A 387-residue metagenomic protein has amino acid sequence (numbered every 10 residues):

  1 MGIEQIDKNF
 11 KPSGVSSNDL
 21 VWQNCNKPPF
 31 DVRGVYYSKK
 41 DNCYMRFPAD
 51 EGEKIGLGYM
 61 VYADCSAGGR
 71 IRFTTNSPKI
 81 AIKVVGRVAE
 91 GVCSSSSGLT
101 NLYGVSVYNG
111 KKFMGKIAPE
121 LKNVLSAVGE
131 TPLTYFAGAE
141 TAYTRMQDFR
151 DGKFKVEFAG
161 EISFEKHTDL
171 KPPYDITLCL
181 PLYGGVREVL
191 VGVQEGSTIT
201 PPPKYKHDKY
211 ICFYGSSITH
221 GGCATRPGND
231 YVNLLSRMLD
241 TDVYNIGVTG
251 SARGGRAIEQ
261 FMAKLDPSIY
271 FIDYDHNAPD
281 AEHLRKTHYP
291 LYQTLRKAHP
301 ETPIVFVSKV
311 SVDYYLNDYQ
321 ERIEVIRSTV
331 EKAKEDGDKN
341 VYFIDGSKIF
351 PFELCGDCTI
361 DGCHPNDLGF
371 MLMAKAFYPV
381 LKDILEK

Functional and structural regions predicted by a protein language model:
M1-Y210, K382-K387: N-terminal secretory targeting modules
V92-S96, G221-N229, Q320: Glycine- and acidic-residue-enriched helix-capping/strand-helix junction motifs
T168-D169, I176-A252, R256-D266: Serine-esterase "nucleophile elbow" of acetyl-processing enzymes
Y214-S216, I246-T249, D273-H276, V307-V310 (+1 more regions): Active-site-proximal beta-strand/loop segments in catalytic clefts of secreted hydrolases
Y231, T287-L291, R322-T329: A general structural detector for well-ordered alpha-helical segments in enzyme core domains, enriched
L235, A252-A298, K309-Y314: Oxyanion-hole/transition-state-stabilizing segment in secreted/luminal serine hydrolases and related acyltransferases
H299-I304: A short helix->loop->beta-strand "cap" motif at the edges of active sites that frequently abuts
Y314-K387: Catalytic His-Asp segment of secreted/periplasmic serine-dependent ester chemistry enzymes
